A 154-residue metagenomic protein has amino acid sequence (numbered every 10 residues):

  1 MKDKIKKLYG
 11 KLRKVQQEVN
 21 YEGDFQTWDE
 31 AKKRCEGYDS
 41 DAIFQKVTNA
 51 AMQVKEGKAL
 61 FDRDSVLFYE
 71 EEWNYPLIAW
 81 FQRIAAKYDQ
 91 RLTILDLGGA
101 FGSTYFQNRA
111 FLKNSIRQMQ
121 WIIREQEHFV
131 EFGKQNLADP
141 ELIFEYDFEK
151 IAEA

Functional and structural regions predicted by a protein language model:
M1-G37: Membrane-proximal basic amphipathic "stem/tether" segments
D3, Y75, E127-E131: Generic alpha-helical secondary structure signal
K7, E30, N49, A79 (+4 more regions): Charged/polar, solvent-exposed surface patches and flexible loops
R34-Q90: Class I SAM-dependent methyltransferase Rossmann-like catalytic core, especially the SAM/SAH-binding loop
D96-I151: Class I SAM-dependent methyltransferase SAM/SAH-binding core
